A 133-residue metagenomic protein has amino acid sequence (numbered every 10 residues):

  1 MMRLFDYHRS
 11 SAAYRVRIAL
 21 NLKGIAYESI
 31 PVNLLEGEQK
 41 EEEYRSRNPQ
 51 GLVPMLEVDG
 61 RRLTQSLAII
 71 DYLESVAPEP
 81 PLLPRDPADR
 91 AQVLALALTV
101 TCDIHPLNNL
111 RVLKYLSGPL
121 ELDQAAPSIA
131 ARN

Functional and structural regions predicted by a protein language model:
M1-P127: GST-like domain detector, emphasizing the conserved glutathione-binding G-site in the N-terminal thioredoxin-like
P127-N133: Amphipathic alpha-helical packing segments from all-alpha helical-bundle domains
